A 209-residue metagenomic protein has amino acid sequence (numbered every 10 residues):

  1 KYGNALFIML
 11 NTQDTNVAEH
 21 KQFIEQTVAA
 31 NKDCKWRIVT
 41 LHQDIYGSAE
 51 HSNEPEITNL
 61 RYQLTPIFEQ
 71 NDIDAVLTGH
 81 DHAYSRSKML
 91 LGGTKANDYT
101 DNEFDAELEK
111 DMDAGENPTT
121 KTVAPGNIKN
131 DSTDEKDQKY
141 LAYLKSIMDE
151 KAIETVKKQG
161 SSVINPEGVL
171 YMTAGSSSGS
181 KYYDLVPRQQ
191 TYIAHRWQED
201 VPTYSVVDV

Functional and structural regions predicted by a protein language model:
K1: Serine-hydrolase catalytic core recognition
N4-L6, V17-Q22, N31-D208: Long, structured stretches of catalytic cores involved in phosphate-ester chemistry, encompassing
D14: Short histidine/acidic/glycine/proline-rich micro-motifs that form metal- and phosphate-coordinating active-site loops
